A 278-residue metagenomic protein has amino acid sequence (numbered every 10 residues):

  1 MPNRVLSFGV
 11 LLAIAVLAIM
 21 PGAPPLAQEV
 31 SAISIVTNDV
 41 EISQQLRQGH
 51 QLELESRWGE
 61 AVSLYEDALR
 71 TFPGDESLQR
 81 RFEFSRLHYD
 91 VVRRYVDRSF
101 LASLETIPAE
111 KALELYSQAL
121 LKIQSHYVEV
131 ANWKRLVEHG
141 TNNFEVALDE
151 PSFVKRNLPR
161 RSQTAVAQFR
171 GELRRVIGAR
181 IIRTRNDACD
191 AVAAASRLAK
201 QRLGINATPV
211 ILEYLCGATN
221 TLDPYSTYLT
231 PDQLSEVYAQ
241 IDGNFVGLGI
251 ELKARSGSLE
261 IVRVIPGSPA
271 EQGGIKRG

Functional and structural regions predicted by a protein language model:
P2, M20-P21: Position-driven detector of the extreme protein N-terminus
R4-V10, P24-G278: Flexible, low-complexity junctional segments that flank or bridge functional domains
G9-M20: Bacterial N-terminal signal peptides
